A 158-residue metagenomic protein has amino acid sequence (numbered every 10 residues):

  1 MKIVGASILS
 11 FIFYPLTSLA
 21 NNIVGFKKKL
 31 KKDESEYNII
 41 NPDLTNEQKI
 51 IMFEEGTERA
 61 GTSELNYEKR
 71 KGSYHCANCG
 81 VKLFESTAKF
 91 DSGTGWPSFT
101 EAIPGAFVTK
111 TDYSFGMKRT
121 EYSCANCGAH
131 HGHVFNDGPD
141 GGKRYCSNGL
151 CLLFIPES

Functional and structural regions predicted by a protein language model:
M1-N21: N-terminal export signals
I23-G25: Sec-dependent signal peptide cleavage junction
L30-S158: A short Gly-Trp-Pro
